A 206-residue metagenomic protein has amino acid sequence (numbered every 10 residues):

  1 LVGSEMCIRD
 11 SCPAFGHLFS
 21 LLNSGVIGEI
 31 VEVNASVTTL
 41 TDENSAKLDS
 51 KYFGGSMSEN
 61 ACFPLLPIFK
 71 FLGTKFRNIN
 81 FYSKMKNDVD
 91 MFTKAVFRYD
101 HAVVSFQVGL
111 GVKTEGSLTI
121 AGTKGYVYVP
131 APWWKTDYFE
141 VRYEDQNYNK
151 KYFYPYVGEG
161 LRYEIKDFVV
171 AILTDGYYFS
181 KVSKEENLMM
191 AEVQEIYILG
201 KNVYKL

Functional and structural regions predicted by a protein language model:
L1-V2, M6-I8: Short, small-residue-biased leader/transition segments that mark boundaries at the very start of proteins
R9, S36-T41, L110, K124 (+2 more regions): Short, flexible active-site-adjacent loop segments at beta-strand->alpha-helix junctions, enriched in small/polar
R9-I79: Predominantly a Rossmann-like dinucleotide-binding segment in NAD(P)-dependent oxidoreductases
C12, T114, R162, K181 (+1 more regions): Loop/helix-junction capping segments adjacent to catalytic residues or to phosphate/diphosphate-binding pockets
Y52-E59, K150-E159: A short glycine-threonine-serine/GTX helix/turn-capping micro-motif
E59-K135, P155, I165-Y177: Contiguous beta-strand/loop segments that form the cofactor/metal-binding neighborhood of enzyme cores
L118, T136-Q146: Short polybasic amphipathic segments
D167-L206: C-terminal helix-rich "cap/oligomerization" subdomain common to oxidoreductases
